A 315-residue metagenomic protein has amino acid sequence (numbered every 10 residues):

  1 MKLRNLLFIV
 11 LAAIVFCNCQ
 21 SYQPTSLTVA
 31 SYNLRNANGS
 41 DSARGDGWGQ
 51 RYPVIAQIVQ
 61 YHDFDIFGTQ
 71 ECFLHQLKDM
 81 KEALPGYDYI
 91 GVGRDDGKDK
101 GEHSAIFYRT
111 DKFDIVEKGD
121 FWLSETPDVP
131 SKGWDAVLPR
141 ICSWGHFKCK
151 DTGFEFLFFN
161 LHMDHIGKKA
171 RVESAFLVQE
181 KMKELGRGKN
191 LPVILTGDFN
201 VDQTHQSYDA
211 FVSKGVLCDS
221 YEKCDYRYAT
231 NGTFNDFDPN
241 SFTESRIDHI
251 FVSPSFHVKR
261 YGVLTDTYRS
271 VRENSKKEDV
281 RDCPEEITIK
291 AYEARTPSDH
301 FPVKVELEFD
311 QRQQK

Functional and structural regions predicted by a protein language model:
K2-N5, C17-A83, D96-E102, F176 (+3 more regions): N-terminal, active-site-proximal structural segment of metallo-dependent hydrolase catalytic domains
F8-V15: Bacterial N-terminal signal peptides
Y32-L34, L161-M163, G197-F199, F301: Active-site metal-binding loops of divalent metal-dependent hydrolases
N36-N38, C72-L77, H165-K169, N200-Y208 (+2 more regions): Active-site environment of divalent metal-dependent phosphoester hydrolases
I66-E155, F159, M163, R260-L264: Structured beta-strand-rich core segments of catalytic domains in phosphoester-bond hydrolases
G68-Q70, V92, I194-D198, D219-E222: Active-site neighborhood of phospho(di)ester-bond hydrolases with catalytic His/Asp-centered motifs
I141-F159, K168-F211: His/acidic metal-ligating clusters that form di-metal
K183-V193, V201-K315: Metal-dependent phosphoester-hydrolase catalytic domains
